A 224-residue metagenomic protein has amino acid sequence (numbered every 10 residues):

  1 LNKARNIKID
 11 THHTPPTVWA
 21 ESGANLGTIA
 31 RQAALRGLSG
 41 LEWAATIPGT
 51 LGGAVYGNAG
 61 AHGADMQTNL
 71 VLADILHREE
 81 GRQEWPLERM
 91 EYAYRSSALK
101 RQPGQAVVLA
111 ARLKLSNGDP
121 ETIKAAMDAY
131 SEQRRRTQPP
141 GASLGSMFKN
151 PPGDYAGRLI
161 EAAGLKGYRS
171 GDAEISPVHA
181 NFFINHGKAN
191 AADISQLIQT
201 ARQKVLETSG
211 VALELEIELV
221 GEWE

Functional and structural regions predicted by a protein language model:
L1-L38, A64-E84: N-terminal glycine-rich flavin-associated loop
K3-R5, A24, I47-L51, L219-W223: Acidic, glycine-rich active-site loops and adjacent beta-strand->loop/helix elements that engage anionic groups
I9-T14, A54-V55, A106-L109: Acidic/polar active-site rim loop that often engages polyanionic ligands
V18-A20, W43, L215: Conserved hydrophobic beta-strand within the GNAT/NAT acetyltransferase core sheet that lines the active-site cleft
L26, G52-G57, G63-M66, F148 (+1 more regions): Short, flexible micro-motifs
A33, L51, V55-A59, D74-H77 (+2 more regions): Short, well-ordered alpha-helical segments in soluble proteins
L38-A61: Glycine/serine-rich anion-binding loops at beta->alpha junctions that coordinate negatively charged ligand groups
L76-E224: Phosphate/pyrophosphate- and phosphate-bearing ligand-binding catalytic cores of soluble enzymes
